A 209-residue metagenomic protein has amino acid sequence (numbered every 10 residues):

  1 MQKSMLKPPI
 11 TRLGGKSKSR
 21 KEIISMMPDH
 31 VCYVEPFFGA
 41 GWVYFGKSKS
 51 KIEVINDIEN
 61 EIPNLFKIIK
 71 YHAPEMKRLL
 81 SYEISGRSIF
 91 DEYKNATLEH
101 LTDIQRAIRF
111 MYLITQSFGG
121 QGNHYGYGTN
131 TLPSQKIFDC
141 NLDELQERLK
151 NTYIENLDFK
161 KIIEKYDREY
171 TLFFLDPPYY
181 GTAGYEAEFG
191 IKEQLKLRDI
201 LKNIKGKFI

Functional and structural regions predicted by a protein language model:
M1-S19, M26, K70-F174, P178-E186 (+2 more regions): SAM-dependent nucleic-acid methyltransferase catalytic core
G15, P36, E193: Short, glycine/acidic-rich beta->alpha junctions
S25, D29-T97: SAM cofactor-binding core of SAM-dependent methyltransferases, primarily the Rossmann-like beta-alpha-beta module
D29-C32, K51-I52, L149-T152, K205-F208: Short active-site oxyanion
Y33-E35, V54-I55, I154-N156, F174 (+1 more regions): A structural signal for short, well-ordered beta-strand segments and their strand-loop junctions that often border
F66, M111, F208: A residue-level signal for conserved active-site and pocket-lining positions in enzyme catalytic cores
E188-G190: Gly/Pro-rich active-site loop or hairpin
K192-I209: C-terminal substrate-binding/active-site "lid" region of AdoMet-derived donor-dependent transferases
